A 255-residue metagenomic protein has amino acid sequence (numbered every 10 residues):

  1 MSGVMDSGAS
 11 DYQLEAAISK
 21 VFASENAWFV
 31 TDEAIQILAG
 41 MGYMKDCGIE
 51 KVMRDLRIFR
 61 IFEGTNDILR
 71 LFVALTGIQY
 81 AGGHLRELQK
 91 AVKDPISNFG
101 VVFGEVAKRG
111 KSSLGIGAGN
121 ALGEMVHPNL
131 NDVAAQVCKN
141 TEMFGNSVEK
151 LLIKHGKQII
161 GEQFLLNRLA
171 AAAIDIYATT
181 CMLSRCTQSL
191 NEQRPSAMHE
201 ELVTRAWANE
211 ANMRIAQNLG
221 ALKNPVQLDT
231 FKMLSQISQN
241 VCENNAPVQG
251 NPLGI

Functional and structural regions predicted by a protein language model:
M1-I255: Flavin-dependent oxidoreductase catalytic core characteristic of acyl-CoA dehydrogenase/oxidase-like enzymes
